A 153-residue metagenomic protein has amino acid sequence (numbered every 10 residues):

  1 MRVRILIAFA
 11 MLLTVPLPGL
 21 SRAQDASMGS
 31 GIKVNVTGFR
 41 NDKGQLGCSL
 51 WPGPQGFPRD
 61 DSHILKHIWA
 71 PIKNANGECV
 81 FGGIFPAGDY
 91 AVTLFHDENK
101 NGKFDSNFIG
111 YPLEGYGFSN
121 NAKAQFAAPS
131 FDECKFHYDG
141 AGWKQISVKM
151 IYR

Functional and structural regions predicted by a protein language model:
I7-P16: Bacterial N-terminal signal peptides
L17-D25: Sec/Tat signal peptide C-region and signal peptidase I cleavage site
D25, G115-R153: Extracellular beta-sheet/turn segments enriched in Thr/Pro/Gly and aliphatic residues
S30-G38, C48: A short, amphipathic beta-strand motif
A70-N76, H137-G140: Short proline/glycine- and polar residue-rich coil/turn motifs
E78-I84: Exposed aromatic-hydrophobic patches
G88-L94: A short tyrosine-centered beta-strand micro-motif
E98-S106: Acidic, glycine-anchored loop motifs typical of Ca2+
